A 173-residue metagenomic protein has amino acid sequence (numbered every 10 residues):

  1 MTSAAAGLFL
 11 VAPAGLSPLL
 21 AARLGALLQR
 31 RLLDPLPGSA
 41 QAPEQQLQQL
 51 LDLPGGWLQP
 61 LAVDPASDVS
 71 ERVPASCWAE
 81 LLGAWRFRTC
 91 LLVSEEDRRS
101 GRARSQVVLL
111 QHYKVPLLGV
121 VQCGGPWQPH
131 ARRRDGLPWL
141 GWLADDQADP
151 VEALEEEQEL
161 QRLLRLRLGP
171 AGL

Functional and structural regions predicted by a protein language model:
M1-A26: Walker A (P-loop) phosphate-binding motif
T2, R23-A42, G55-Q59, Q122 (+2 more regions): C-terminal accessory "lid"/substrate-recognition subdomains
A5, P54-G56, R86, L117: A general structural motif
L16, Q41-Q45, R99: Alpha-helix capping and helix-coil boundary motifs
L24, L47-W57, A103-V108, L173: Charged, low-complexity, helix/coiled-coil-prone segments
P37-P43, L51-P74: Switch II (G3) loop of P-loop NTPases
Q45-L47, A131-R132: Short secondary-structure transition/capping segments
A62-L163: Conserved catalytic-core segment of NTP-binding enzymes
